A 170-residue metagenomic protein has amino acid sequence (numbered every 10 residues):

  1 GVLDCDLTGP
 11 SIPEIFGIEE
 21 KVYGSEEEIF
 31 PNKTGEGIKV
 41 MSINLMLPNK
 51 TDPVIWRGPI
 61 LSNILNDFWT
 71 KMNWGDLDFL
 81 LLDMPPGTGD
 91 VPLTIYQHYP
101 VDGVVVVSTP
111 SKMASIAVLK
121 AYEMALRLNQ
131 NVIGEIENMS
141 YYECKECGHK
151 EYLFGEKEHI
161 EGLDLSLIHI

Functional and structural regions predicted by a protein language model:
G1-D4, Y122: Walker A/P-loop phosphate-binding motif and the immediately C-terminal alpha-helix
C5-L47, S62: Phosphate-binding loop that captures ATP/GTP phosphates
P13-E20, T34, N66-N73, G89 (+3 more regions): Signal for well-folded cores of large energy- and translation-related assemblies
P13-F16, D52-V54, L93, C147-G148: Short acidic, glycine/serine/threonine-rich loops at helix termini
L45-P53, F68-P92: Switch II (G3) loop of P-loop NTPases
I55-S62: Short glycine-rich substrate-engagement loop in P-loop NTPases that contacts/grips substrate
D78-F79, P85-L165: Conserved catalytic-core segment of NTP-binding enzymes
I168-I170: Conserved small/polar residues in nucleotide/adenosyl-binding loops
